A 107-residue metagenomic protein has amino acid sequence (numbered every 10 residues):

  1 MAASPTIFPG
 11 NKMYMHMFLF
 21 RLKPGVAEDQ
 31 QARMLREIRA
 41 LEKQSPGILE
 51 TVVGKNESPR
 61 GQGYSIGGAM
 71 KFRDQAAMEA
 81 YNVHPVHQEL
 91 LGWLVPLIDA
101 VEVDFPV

Functional and structural regions predicted by a protein language model:
A2-S65, R73-V83, D99, D104-V107: Short S/T/G/P-rich N-terminal loop/turn motif that feeds into the first structured element of a domain
K71-F72, W93: Conserved catalytic core of Hanks-type protein kinase domains
N82, L91-L94: Short, flexible helix/strand-to-coil boundary loops that buttress conserved ligand/catalytic motifs in alpha/beta
